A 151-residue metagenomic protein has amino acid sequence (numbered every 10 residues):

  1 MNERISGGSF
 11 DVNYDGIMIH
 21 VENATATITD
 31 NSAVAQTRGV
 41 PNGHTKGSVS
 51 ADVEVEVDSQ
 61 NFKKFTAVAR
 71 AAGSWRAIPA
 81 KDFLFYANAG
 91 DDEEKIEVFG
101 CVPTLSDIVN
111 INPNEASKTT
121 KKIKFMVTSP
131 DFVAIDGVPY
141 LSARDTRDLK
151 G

Functional and structural regions predicted by a protein language model:
M1-A67, D92-K95, F99-K124, P130-F132 (+1 more regions): Solvent-exposed edge beta-strands and adjacent loop segments that serve as assembly or binding interfaces
V68-F99: Short, acidic/charged, Gly/Pro-enriched secondary-structure junctions
V133-G151: Intrinsically disordered, low-complexity terminal/linker regions enriched in Pro/Ser/Gly and acidic residues
